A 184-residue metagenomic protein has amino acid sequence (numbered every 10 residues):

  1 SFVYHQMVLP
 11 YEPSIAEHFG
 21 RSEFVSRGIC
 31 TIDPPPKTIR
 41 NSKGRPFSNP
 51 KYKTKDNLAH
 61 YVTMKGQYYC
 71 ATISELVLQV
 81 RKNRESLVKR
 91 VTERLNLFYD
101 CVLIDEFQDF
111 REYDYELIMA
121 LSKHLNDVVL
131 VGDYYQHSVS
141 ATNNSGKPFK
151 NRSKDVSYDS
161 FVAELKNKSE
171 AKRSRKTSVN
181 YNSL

Functional and structural regions predicted by a protein language model:
S1, D127-D133: Structural recognition of the conserved hydrophobic beta-strand(s) that form the central parallel beta-sheet of P-loop
S1-V8: P-loop NTPase Walker
Y4, D133, V179-Y181: Active-site donor-binding loop signature of nucleotide-sugar glycosyltransferases
P13-C30: Internal amphipathic helical hairpin motif
V25-C101, E112-Y113, L117, S140: Accessory N-terminal region flanking or inserted into the helicase ATPase core in nucleic-acid motor proteins
L97-R111, V129, Q136: SF2 helicase catalytic motif II
A120-H124: Short, conserved loop/helix-junction motifs that constitute active-site signature segments in enzyme catalytic cores
S140-L184: Conserved coupling/interface region of RecA-like P-loop/ASCE motor cores
